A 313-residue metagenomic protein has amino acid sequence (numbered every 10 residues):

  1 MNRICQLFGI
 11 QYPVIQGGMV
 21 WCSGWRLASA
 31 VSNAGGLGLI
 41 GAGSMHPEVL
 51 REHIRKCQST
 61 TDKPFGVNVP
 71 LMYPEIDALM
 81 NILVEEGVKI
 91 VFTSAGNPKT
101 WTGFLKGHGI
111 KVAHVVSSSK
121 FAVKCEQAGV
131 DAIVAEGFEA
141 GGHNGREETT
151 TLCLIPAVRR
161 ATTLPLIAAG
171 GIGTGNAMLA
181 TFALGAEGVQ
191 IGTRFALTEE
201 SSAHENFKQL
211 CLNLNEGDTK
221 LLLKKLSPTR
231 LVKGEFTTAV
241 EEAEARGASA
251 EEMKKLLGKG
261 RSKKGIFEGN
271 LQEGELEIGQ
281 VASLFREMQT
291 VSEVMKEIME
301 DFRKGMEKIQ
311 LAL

Functional and structural regions predicted by a protein language model:
M1-A161, P165: Active-site entrance/lid segments in N-terminal catalytic domains of soluble metabolic enzymes
M19, G171-I172: Active-site metal-binding loops of divalent metal-dependent hydrolases
G145-I167, G173-L313: Conserved active-site-proximal phosphate/metal-binding subdomains
